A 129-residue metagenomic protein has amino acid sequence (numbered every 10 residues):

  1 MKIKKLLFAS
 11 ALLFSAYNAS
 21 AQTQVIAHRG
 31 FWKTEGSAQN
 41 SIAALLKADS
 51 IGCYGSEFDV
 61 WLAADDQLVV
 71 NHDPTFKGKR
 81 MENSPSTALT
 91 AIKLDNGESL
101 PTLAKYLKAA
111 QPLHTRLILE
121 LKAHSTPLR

Functional and structural regions predicted by a protein language model:
M1-T23: Bacterial Sec-dependent N-terminal signal peptides
A21-R129: Phosphate-group recognition and catalysis centered on beta-loop-alpha active-site segments
